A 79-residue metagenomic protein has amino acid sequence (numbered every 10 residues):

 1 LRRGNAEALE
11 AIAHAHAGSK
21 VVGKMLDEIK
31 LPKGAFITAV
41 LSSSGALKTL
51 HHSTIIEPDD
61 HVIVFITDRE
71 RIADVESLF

Functional and structural regions predicted by a protein language model:
L1-F79: Cytosolic regulatory domains of K+ homeostasis systems
